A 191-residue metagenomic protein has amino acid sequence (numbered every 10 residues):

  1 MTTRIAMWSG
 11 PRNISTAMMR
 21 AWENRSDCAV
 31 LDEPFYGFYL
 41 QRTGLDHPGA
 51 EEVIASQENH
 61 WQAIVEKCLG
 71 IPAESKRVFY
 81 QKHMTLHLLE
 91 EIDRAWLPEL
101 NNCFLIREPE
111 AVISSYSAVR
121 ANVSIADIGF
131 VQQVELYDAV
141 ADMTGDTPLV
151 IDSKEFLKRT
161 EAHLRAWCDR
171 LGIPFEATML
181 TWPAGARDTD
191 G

Functional and structural regions predicted by a protein language model:
M1-E74: PAPS-dependent sulfotransferase catalytic core
M1-I5, T178-G191: PAPS-dependent sulfotransferases, especially Golgi type II membrane carbohydrate sulfotransferases
R4-A6, R77-Y80, T147-P148: Residue-level preference for the first positions of well-ordered beta-strands
V30-D32, Y80, F104: Hydrophobic residues in well-ordered beta-strands that form the structural core
F38-L40, V112, G185: Generic structural signal for helix capping and beta-alpha/helix-loop junctions
L45-G49, A166, D190-G191: Short, surface-exposed amphipathic charged segments that create phosphate/polyanion-binding patches used for binding
K67-E91: Glycine-rich phosphate-binding loop used to anchor ATP phosphates in small-molecule kinases, encompassing both
M84-T181, T189: PAPS-dependent sulfotransferase catalytic domain
